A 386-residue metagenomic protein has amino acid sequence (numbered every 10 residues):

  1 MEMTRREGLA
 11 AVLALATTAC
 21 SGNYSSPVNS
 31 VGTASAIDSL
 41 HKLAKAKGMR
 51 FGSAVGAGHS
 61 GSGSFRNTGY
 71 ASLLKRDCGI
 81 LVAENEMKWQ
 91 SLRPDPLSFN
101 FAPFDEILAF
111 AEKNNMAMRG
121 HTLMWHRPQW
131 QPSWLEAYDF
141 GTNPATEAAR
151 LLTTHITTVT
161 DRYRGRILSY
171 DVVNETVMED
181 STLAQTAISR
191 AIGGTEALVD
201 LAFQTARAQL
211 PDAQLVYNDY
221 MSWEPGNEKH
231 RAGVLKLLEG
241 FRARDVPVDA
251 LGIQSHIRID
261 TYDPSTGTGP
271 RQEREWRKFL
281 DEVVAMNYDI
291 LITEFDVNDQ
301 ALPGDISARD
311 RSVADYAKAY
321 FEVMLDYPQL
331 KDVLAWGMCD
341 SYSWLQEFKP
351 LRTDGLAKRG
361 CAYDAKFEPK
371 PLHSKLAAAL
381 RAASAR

Functional and structural regions predicted by a protein language model:
M1-A16: N-terminal secretory signal peptides and thylakoid transit peptides that target proteins across membranes
N29-R66: Boundary/entry segment of secreted carbohydrate-active catalytic domains
G61-K75, T153-V159, K229-G240, A317-Y320: Short, acidic/polar
I80-P94, P103-S222, D299: Substrate-binding cleft and catalytic face of glycoside hydrolase catalytic domains, especially the flexible beta-alpha
L81, N174, Y217-D219, L237-G267 (+1 more regions): Aromatic- and acid-rich polysaccharide-binding/catalytic face of secreted or lumenal carbohydrate-active enzymes
R162, T176-I192, P264-E282, M286 (+3 more regions): Aromatic-rich peripheral "rim/lid" segments of glycoside hydrolase catalytic domains that contact and position glycan
I192-D219, E224-E228, A232-P247, F279 (+4 more regions): Active-site neighborhood of glycoside hydrolase catalytic domains
